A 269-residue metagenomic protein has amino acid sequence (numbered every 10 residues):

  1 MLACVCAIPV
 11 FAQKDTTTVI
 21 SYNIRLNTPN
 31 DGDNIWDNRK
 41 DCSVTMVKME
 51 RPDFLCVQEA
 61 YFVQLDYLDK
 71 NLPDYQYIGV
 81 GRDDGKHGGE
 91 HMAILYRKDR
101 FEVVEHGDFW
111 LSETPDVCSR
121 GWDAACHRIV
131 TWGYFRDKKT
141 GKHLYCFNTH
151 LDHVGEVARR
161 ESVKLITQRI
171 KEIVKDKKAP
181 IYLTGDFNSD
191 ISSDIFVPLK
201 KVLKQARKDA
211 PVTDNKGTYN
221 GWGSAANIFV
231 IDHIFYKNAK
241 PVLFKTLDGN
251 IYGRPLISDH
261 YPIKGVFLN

Functional and structural regions predicted by a protein language model:
M1-A7: Bacterial N-terminal signal peptides
F11-N71, D84-G89, K164, N269: N-terminal, active-site-proximal structural segment of metallo-dependent hydrolase catalytic domains
T16-T28, M92, V104-F109, K142-D152: Active-site-proximal beta-strand elements of phosphoester/diester hydrolases
S21-D41, H87, L111-A125, D152 (+1 more regions): Acidic/histidine-rich helix-loop elements that form or flank divalent-metal/phosphate-binding sites at the catalytic
R25, Y61, H150-D152, F187-D190 (+2 more regions): Catalytic metal-binding/acid-base residues of hydrolase active sites
F54-H143, T246-D248: Structured beta-strand-rich core segments of catalytic domains in phosphoester-bond hydrolases
A125-H127, K138-R160, K164: Metal-dependent phosphoester/phosphodiester hydrolase catalytic core
V157, E161, Q168-I181, N188-N269: Metal-dependent phosphoester-hydrolase catalytic domains
